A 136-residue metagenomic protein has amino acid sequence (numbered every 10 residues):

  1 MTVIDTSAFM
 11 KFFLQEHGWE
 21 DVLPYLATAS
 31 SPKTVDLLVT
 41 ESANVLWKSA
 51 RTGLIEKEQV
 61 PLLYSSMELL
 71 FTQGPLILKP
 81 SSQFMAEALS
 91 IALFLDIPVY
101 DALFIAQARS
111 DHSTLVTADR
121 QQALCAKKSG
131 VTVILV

Functional and structural regions predicted by a protein language model:
M1, I105-V136: Acidic, PIN/NYN-like endoribonuclease modules and their adjacent C-terminal/linker elements
M1-L38, S49-L63, S129: Short, well-structured N-terminal submotif of metal-dependent ribonuclease cores
A8-F9, L38-V39, F84, F104 (+1 more regions): Alpha-helix capping/helix-boundary segments
K33, K79, I134: General small-molecule cofactor/ligand-binding pocket signal
S42: Entry/capping segment at the start of metal-dependent catalytic domains with acidic active-site entry clusters
V45-L76, M85-E87: Active-site-proximal, substrate-binding regions of enzyme catalytic domains and RNA-binding/basic surfaces
T72-A118: Active-site neighborhoods of divalent-metal-dependent phosphate/nucleic-acid chemistry enzymes
